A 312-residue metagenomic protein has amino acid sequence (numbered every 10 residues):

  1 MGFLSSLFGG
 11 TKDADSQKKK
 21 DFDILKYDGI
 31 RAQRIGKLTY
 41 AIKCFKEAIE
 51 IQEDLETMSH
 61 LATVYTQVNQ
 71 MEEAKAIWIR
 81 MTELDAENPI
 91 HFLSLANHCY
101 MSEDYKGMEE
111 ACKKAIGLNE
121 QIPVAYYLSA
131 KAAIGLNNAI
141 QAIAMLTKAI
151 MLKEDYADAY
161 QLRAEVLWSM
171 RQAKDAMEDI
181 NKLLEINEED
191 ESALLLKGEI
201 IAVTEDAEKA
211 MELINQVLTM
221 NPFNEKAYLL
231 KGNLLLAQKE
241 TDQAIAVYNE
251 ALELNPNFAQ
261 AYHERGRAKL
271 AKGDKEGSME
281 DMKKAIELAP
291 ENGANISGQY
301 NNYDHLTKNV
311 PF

Functional and structural regions predicted by a protein language model:
K18-E56, H60-Q67, S94-E103, K131 (+1 more regions): Alpha-helical segment of the N-proximal tetratricopeptide repeat
F22-D23, L55-E56, P89-I90, P123-V124 (+5 more regions): Helix-start (N-cap) detector for alpha-helical repeat units in TPR-like alpha-solenoids, especially tetratricopeptide
Q33, T66, L93, Y100 (+8 more regions): Position-specific recognition of the canonical hydrophobic site in helix A of tetratricopeptide repeat
Q52-E53, A86, E120, E154 (+4 more regions): Short coil turns that delineate tetratricopeptide repeat
H60, S94, L128, L162 (+4 more regions): Canonical tetratricopeptide repeat
